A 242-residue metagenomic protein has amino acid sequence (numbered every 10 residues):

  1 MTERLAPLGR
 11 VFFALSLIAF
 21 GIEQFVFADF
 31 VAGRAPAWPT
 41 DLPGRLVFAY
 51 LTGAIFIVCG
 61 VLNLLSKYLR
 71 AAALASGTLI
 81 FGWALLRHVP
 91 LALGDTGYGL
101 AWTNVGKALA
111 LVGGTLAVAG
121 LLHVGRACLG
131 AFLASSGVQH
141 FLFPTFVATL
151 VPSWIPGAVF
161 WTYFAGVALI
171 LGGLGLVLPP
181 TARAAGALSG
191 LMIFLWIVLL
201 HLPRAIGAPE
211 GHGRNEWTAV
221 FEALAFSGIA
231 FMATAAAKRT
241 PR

Functional and structural regions predicted by a protein language model:
M1-D29, L46-V58, L62-L142, F160-L171 (+1 more regions): Extended, low-polarity transmembrane helix blocks
F27-D41, F141-V159: Membrane-interface interhelical connector segments
